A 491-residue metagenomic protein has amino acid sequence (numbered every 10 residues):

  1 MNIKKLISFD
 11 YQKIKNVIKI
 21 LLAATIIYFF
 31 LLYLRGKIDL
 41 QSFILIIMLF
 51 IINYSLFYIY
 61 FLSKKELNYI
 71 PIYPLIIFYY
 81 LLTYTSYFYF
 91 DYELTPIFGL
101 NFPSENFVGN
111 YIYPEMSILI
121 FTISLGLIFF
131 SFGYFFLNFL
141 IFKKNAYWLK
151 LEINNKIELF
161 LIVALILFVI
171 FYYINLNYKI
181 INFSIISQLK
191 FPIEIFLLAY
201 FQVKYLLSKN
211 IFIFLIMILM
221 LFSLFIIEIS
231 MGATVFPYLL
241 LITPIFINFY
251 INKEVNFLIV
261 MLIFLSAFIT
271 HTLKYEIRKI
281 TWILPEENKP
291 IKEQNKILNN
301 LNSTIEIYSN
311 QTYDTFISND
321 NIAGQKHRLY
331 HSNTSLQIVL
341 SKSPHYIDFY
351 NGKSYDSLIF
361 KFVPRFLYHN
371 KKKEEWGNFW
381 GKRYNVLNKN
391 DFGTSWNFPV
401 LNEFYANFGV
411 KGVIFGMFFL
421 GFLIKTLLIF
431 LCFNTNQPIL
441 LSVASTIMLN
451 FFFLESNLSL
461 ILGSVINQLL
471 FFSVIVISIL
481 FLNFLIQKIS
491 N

Functional and structural regions predicted by a protein language model:
M1-K144, L221, P244-A267, N467-I475: N-terminal "leader" segments that precede or initiate the main folded domain
D10-L21, E66-I77, E152-I162, S208-M217 (+1 more regions): Membrane-interfacial loop-to-transmembrane alpha-helix junctions, especially the N-terminal start
A24-L31, I77-F88, L165-Y173, L219-I229 (+2 more regions): Aromatic-anchored segments of alpha-helical transmembrane domains
I26-Y28, I195-F201, M217-F225, L240-F246 (+3 more regions): Hydrophobic, membrane-inserted alpha-helices
L100-F121, F130-V260, F264-W282: Membrane-embedded catalytic interface detector for glycan/lipid assembly enzymes
I229, N390-N491: Hydrophobic alpha-helical segments
L262-K372: Aromatic-rich transmembrane-lumenal/periplasmic boundary elements in polytopic membrane proteins
H345-F408: Long extracytoplasmic/lumenal interhelical loops at the membrane interface of multi-pass membrane proteins
